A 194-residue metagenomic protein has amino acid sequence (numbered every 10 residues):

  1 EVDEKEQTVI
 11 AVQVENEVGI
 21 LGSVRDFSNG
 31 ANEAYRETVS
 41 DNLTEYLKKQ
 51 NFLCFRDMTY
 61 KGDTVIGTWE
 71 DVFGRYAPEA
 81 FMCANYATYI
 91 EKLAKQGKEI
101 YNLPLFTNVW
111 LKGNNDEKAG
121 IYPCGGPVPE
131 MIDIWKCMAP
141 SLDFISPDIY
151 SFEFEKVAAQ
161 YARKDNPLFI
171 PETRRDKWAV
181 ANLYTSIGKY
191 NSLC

Functional and structural regions predicted by a protein language model:
E1-W135: Polysaccharide-binding and catalytic clefts of secreted carbohydrate-active enzymes
K92-L103, M131-C194: Catalytic-core region of carbohydrate-active enzymes that cleave or remodel glycosidic bonds
